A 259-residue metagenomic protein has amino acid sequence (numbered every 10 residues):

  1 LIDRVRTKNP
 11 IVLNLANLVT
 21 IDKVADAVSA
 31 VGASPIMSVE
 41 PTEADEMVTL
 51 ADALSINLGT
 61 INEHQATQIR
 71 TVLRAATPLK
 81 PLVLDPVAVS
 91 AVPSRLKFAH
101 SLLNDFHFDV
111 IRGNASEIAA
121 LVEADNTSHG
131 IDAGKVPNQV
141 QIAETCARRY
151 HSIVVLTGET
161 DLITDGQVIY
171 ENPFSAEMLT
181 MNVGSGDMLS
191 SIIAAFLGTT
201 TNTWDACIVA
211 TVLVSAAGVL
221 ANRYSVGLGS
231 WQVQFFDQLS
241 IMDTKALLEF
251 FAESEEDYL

Functional and structural regions predicted by a protein language model:
L1-L84: Conserved N-terminal subdomain of the carbohydrate kinase-like
I61-H64, A88-V92, L162, L179: Short, small-residue-enriched loops and turns at beta-alpha junctions that line or gate enzyme active sites
Q65-G113: Glycine/small-residue-rich loop that forms an oxyanion/phosphate-binding "nest" at active or ligand-binding sites
R95-I169: Conserved phosphate/ATP/ADP-binding segment of small-molecule kinases
A120, V183-L213: Short, small-residue alpha-helix embedded
Q139-A147, T203-G218, F236: Short, well-structured alpha-helical segments that form the helix of a local strand-helix-strand
P173-V183: Short pre-catalytic strand/loop immediately N-terminal to key active-site residues, enriched for Gly-Thr
A216-L259: Charged C-terminal helix
